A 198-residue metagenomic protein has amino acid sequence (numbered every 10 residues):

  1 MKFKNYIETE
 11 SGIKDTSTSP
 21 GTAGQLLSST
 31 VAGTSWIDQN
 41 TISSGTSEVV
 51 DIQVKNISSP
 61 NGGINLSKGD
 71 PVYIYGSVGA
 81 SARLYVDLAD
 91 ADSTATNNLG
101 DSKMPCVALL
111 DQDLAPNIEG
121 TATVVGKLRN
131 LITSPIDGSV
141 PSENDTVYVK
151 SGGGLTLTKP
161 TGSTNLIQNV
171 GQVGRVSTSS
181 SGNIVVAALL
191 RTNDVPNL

Functional and structural regions predicted by a protein language model:
M1-F3, G33, A82, D145: Generic intrinsically disordered, low-complexity segments enriched for polar/acidic and small residues
M1-G12, T192-L198: Short, intrinsically disordered N-terminal pre-domain segments
Y6-E8, G12-K14, T18, V31-A32 (+4 more regions): Disulfide-stabilized cysteine-rich extracellular repeat microdomains
E10-G24, G62-N65: Disulfide-braced loops of extracellular cysteine-rich modules
L26-S29: Small-residue hinge/turn detector
A32-G33, G153: Structural signal for glycine-centered tight turns and loop->strand junctions in beta-sheet-rich domains
T41-L198: Extracellular receptor-binding modules and their adjoining Ser/Thr/Gly/Asp/Asn-rich linkers
